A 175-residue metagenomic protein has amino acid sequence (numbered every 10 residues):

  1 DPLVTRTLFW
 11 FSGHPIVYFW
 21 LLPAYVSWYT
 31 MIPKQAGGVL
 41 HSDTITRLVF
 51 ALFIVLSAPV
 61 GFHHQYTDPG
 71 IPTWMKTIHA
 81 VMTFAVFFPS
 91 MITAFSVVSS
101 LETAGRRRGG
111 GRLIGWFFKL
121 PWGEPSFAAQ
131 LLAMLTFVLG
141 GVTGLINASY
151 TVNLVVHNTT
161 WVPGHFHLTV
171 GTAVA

Functional and structural regions predicted by a protein language model:
D1-A36, D43-Y66, I78-G105, P125-Y150 (+1 more regions): Hydrophobic cores of alpha-helical transmembrane segments in multi-pass integral membrane proteins
A24, M31-K34, W74, G110 (+2 more regions): Generic preference for flexible, low-structure residues
P72-T73, L154: Glycine/proline-enriched, intrinsically flexible loops and inter-domain linkers
T103-G123: Membrane-interfacial, low-structure loops and terminal tails that flank and connect transmembrane helices in multi-pass
N153-V162: Flexible, glycine/threonine-enriched loop-and-boundary segments that flank and lead into catalytic domains of large
